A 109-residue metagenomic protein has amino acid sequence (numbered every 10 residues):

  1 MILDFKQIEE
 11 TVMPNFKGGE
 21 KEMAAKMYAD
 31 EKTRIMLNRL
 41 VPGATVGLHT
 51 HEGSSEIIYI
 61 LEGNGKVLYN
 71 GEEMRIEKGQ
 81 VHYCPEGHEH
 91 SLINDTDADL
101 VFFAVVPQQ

Functional and structural regions predicted by a protein language model:
M1-K32: A short, N-terminal "cap"/entry segment at the start of jelly-roll beta-barrel domains of the cupin/DSBH fold
K21, M36-H51: Conserved short histidine dyad/triad with adjacent acidic residue
T45-V46, G63-L68: Short beta-strand segments in beta-sandwich/barrel cores
G53-G65: Glycine- and acidic-residue-biased ligand/ion/polar-headgroup-sensing regions
N64-K66, E73, E89, D99: Structural motif
E72-E86: Short acidic-glycine-tyrosine-enriched beta hairpin
E86-Q109: Ligand-binding loop in jelly-roll beta-barrel domains
